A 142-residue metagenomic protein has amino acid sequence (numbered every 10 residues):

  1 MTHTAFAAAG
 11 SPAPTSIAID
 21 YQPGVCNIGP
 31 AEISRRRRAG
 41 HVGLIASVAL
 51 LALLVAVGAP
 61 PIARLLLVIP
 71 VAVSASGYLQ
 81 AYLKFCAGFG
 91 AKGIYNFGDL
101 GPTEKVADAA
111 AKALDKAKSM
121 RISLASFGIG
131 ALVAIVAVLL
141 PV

Functional and structural regions predicted by a protein language model:
T2-V142: Membrane-interfacial helix-loop segments of redox and metal-homeostasis proteins, especially TM-loop-TM junctions
